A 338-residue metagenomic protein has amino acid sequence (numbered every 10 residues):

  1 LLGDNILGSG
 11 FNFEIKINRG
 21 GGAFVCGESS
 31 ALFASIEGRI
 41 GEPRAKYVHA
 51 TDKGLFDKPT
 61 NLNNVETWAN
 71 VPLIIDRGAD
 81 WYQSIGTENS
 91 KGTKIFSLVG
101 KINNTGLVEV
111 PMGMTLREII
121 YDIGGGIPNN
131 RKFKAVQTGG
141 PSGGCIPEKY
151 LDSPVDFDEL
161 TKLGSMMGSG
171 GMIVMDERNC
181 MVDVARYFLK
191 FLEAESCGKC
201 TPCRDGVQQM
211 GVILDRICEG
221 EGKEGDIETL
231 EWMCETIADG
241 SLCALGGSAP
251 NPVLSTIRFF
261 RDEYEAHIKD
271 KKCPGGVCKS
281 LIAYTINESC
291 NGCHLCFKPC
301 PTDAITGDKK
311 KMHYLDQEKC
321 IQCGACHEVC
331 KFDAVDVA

Functional and structural regions predicted by a protein language model:
L1-M112, G124: Hydrophobic alpha-helical positions that pack around
L1-S9, P154-Y284, G307-M312: Ferredoxin-type iron-sulfur electron-transfer modules in oxidoreductases and energy-metabolism complexes
F13-I15, I127-K162, R258: Terminal amphipathic helices with adjacent charged low-complexity linkers/tails
G27, G113, C197-C203, C243 (+5 more regions): Short cysteine clusters
E28-S30, P111, S142-S153, L214-D215 (+1 more regions): Short glycine/threonine-rich loop-to-helix capping motif typified by GTGT followed within a few residues by an Asp-Pro
S35-Y47, K149-M166: Active-site loop ensemble at the mouth of alpha/beta enzyme cores that anchors a bound cofactor
G113-P128: Short amphipathic, charge-patterned alpha-helical segments
P202-Q208, L295-Y314, A325-A338: Iron-sulfur cluster-binding cysteine motifs and their immediate structural context in ferredoxin-like electron-transfer
